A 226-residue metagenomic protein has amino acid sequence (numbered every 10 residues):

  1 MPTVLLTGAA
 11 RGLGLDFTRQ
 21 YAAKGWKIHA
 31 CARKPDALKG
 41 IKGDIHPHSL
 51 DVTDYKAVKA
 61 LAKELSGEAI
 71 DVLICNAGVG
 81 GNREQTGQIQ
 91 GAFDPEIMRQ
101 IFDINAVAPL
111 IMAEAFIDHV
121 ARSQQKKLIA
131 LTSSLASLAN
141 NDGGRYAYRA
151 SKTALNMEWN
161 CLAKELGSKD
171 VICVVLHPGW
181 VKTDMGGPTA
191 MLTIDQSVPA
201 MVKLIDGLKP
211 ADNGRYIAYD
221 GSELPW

Functional and structural regions predicted by a protein language model:
L6-T7, C75-N76, K126-S133, I172-H177: Structural signature of the Rossmann-like NAD(P)-dependent dehydrogenase/reductase core
A10, G14-Q20: N-terminal Rossmann NAD(P)H-binding glycine-rich loop of SDR-like oxidoreductase domains
K24-L38: Conserved glycine-rich Rossmann-like NAD(P)H-binding loop of the short-chain dehydrogenase/reductase
K42-K56: Rossmann-fold cofactor-recognition segment
T53-A69: Conserved Rossmann-fold cofactor-binding substructure of NAD(P)-dependent oxidoreductases
V79-G80, G87-F102, L110-I111, I117 (+1 more regions): Catalytic loop of short-chain dehydrogenase/reductase
V175-P178, G187-W226: C-terminal helical subdomain
